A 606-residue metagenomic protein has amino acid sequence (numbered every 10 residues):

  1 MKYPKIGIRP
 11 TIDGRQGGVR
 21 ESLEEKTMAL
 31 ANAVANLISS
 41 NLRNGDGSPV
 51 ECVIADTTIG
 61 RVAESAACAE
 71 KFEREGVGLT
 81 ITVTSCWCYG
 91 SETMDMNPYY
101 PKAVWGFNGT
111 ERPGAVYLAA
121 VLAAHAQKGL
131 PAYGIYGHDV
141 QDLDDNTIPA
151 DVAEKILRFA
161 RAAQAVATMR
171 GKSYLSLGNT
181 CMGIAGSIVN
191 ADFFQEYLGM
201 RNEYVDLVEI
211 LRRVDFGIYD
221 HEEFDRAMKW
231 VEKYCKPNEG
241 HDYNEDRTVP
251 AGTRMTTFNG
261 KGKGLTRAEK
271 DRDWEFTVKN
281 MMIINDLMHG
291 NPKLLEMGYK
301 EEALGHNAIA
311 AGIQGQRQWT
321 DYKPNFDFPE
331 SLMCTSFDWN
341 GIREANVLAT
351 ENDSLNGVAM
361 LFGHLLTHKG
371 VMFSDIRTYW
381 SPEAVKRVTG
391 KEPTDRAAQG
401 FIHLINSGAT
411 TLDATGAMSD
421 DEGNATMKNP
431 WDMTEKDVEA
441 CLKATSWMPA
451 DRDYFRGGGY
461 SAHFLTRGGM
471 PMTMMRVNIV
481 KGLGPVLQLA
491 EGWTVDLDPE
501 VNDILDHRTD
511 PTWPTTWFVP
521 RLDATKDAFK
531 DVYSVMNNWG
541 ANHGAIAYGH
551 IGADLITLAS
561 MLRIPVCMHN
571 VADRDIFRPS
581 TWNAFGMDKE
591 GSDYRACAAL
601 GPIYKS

Functional and structural regions predicted by a protein language model:
M1-S606: An N-terminal assembly and electron-transfer interface module characteristic of large anaerobic redox and radical
